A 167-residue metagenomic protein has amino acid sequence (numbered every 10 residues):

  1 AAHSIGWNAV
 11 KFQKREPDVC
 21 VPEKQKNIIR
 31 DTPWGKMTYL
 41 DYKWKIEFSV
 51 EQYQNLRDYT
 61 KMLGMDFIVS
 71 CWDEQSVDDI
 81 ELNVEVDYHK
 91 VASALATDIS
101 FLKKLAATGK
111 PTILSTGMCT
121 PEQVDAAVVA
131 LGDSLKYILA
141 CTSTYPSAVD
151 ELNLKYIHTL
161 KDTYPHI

Functional and structural regions predicted by a protein language model:
A1-I167: Catalytic cores and adjacent flexible loops of soluble metabolic enzymes that perform enolate/carbanion chemistry on
